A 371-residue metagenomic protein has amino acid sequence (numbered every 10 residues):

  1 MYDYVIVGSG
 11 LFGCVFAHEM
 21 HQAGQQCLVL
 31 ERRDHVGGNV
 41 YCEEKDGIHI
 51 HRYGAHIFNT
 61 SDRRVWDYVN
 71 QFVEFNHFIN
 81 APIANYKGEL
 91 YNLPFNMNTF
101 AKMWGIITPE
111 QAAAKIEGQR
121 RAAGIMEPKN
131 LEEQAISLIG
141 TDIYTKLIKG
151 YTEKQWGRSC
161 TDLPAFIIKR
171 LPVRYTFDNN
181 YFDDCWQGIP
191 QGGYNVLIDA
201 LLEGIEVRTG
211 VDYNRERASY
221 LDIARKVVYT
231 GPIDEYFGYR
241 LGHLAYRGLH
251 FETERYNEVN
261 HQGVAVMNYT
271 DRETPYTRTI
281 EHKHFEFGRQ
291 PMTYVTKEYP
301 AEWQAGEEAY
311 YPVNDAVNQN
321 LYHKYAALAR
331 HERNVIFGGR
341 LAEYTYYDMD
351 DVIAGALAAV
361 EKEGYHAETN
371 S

Functional and structural regions predicted by a protein language model:
Y2, G24, I205, I223-R225 (+1 more regions): Short, well-ordered alpha-helix to beta-strand connector turns
Y2-V29, V360: N-terminal Rossmann-like FAD-binding beta1-loop-alpha1 element of flavoenzymes
S9, T230-P232: Glycine-rich, N-terminal phosphate-binding loop of Rossmann-like dinucleotide-binding domains
H21-D46: Glycine-rich FAD pyrophosphate-binding loop
D46-A122: Dinucleotide-binding Rossmann-like beta1-alpha1 core, especially the glycine-rich loop that anchors the ADP
N76, E206-G210, I336: General small-molecule cofactor/ligand-binding pocket signal
K87-Y91, N98-K226, T230, F237: Active-site/ligand-binding neighborhood in enzyme catalytic cores
R225, E235-N370: C-terminal segments that line or cap access tunnels to active or ligand-binding sites in enzymes and enzyme-associated
